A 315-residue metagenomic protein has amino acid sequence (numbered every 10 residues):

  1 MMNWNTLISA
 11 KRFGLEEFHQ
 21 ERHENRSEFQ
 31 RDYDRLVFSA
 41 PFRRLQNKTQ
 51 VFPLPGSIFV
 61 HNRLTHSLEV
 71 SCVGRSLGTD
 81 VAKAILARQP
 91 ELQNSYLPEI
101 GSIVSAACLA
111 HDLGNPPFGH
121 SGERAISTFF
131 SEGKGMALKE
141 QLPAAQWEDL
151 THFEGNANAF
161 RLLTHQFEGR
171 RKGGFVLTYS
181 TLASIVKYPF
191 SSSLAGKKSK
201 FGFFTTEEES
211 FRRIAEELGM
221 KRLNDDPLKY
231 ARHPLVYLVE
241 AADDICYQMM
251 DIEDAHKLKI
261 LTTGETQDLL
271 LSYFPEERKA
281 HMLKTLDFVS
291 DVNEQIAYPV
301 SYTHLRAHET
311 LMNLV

Functional and structural regions predicted by a protein language model:
M1-N25, V37-K48, S57, L68 (+3 more regions): Sequence-structural signature of the catalytic-core scaffold of metal-dependent phosphohydrolases that act on
T303-T310: Conserved small/polar residues in nucleotide/adenosyl-binding loops
